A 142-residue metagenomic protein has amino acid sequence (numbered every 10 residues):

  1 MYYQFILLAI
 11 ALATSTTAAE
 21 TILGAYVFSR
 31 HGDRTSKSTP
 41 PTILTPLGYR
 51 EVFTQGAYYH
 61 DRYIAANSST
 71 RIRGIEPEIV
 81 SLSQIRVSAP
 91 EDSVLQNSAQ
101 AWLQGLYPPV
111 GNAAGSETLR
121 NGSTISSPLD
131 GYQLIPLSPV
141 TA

Functional and structural regions predicted by a protein language model:
M1-E20: Fungal secretory targeting signals
E20-A142: Long, internal stretches of domain cores in catalytic or enzyme-like folds, emphasizing the mature domain core
